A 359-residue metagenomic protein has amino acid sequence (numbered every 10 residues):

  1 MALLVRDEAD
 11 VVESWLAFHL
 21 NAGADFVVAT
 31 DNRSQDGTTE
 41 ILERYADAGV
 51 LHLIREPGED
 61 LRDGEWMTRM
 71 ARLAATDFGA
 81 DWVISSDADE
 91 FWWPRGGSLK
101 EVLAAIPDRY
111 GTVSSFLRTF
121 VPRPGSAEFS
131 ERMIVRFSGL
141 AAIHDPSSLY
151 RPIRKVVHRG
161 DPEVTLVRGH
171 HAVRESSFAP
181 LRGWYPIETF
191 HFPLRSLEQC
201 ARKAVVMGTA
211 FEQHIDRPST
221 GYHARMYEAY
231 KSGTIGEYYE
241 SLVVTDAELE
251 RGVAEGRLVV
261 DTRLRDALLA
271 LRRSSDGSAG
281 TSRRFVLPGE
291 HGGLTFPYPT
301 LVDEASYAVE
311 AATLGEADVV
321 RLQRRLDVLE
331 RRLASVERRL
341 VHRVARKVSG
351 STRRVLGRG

Functional and structural regions predicted by a protein language model:
L3-A17, R33: Active-site beta-to-alpha loop of glycosyltransferases that engages the nucleotide-sugar donor
A17-D25: Short, acidic, metal-binding catalytic loop of nucleotide-sugar glycosyltransferases
D25, D81, G111: Short acidic/polar active-site loop segments enriched in Thr and Asp
D25-R33, L53-P57: Short beta-strand/loop segment that forms part of the nucleotide-sugar
T39-V83, P94: Active-site-proximal specificity loops/subdomain of glycosyltransferases
E65-M67, P94-P299: Catalytic-site signature of metal-activated, phosphate-bearing donor transferases, centered on the GT-A/GT-A-like
D87-W92: The conserved acidic donor/metal-binding loop of glycosyltransferases
R284-G359: Boundary detector for helix-to-coil junctions that initiate low-complexity/charged tails
